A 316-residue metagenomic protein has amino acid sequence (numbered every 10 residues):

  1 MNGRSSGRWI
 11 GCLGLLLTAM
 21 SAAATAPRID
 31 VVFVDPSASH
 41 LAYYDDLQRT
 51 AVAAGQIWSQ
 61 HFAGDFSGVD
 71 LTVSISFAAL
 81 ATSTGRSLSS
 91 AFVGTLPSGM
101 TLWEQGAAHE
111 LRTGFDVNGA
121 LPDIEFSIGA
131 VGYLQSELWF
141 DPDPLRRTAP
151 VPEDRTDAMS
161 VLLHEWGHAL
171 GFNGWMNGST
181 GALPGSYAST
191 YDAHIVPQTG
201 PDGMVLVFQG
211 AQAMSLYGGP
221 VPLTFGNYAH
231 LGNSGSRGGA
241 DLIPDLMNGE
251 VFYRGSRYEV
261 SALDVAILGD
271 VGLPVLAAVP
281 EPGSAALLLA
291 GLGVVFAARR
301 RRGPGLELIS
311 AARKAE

Functional and structural regions predicted by a protein language model:
N2-G11: Bacterial N-terminal signal peptides that target proteins for export
I10-L17, L289-G291: Sec-dependent N-terminal signal peptides
T18-A23: N-terminal signal peptide c-region/cleavage motif recognized by signal peptidases
T25-L163, A169-A277: Extracellular zinc-dependent metalloprotease catalytic-domain scaffold
P280-R299: A short, hydrophobic C-terminal helix/tail in secreted or cell-surface proteins
F296-E316: C-terminal membrane-anchoring or membrane-association module
